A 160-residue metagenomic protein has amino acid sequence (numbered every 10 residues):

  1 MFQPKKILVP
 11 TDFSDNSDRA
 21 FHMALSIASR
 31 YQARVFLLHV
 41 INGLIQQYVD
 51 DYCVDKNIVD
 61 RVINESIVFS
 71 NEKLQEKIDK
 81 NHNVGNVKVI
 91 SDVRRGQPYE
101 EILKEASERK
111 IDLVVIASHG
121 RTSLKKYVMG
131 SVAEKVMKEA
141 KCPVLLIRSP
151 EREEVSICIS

Functional and structural regions predicted by a protein language model:
M1-F2, R30, E76-V114, E151-S160: Structural beta-alpha unit
F2-N57, R152: Small/aliphatic-rich secondary-structure junction motif
Q3, K104-S156: Gly/Ser-rich helix-loop-strand patches that form or flank binding pockets for ribonucleotide-derived cofactors
V9, Q97, A140-C142: Hydrophobic alpha-helix-in-membranes signature
L25, D79, E134: Active-site phosphate/pyrophosphate- and oxyanion-stabilizing loops and adjacent acidic/basic residues in soluble
L38, I90-R94, L145: General small-molecule cofactor/ligand-binding pocket signal
K56-E72: A short acidic, glycine-rich active-site loop that binds or catalyzes chemistry on phosphate/adenosine moieties
